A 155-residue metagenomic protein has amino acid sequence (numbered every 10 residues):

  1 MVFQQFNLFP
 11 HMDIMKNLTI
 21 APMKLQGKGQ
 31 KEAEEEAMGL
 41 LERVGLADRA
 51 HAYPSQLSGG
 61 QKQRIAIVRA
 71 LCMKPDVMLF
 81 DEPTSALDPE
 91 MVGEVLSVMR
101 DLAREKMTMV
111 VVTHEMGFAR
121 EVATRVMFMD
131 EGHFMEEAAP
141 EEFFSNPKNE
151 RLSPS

Functional and structural regions predicted by a protein language model:
M1-P140: ABC family nucleotide-binding domain
E141-S155: C-terminal boundary and immediately downstream tail of ABC-type ATPase nucleotide-binding domains
